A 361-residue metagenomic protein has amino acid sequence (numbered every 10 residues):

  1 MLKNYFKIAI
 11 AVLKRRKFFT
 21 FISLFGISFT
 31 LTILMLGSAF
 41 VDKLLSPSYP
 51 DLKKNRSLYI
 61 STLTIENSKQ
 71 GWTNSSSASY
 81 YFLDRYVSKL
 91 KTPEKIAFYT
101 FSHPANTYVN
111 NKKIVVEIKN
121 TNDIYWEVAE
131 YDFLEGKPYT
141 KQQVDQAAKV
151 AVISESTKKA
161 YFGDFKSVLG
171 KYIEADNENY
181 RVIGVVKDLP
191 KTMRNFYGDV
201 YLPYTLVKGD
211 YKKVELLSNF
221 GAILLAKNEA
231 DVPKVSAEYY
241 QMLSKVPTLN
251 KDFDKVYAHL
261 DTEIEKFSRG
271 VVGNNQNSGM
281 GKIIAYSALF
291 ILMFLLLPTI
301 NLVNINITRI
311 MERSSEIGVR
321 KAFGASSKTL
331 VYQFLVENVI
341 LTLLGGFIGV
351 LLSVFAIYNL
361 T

Functional and structural regions predicted by a protein language model:
N4, A11, R15, K245-F290 (+2 more regions): Membrane-helix entry/capping segments
L13-R16, S23, L44, I60-L63 (+12 more regions): Generic structural signal for small/hydrophobic residues in well-ordered secondary structure, especially within
R15-L44, Q276-S315: Hydrophobic alpha-helical transmembrane segments of multi-pass inner-membrane transport and secretion
F18-T30, I300, S315-T361: Transmembrane alpha-helical interface segments in multi-pass membrane proteins
M35-D42, E155, V354, Y358: Transmembrane alpha-helix boundary and packing residues in multipass membrane permease domains and related
G37-N106, N110, L216-G221: Membrane-proximal extracellular/periplasmic loop immediately following the first transmembrane helix
T62-S76, A97-I124, P138-A151, P190 (+1 more regions): Short acidic/polar micro-motifs at solvent-exposed secondary-structure junctions
I124-P138, K149-Q276: Mid-to-C-terminal secondary-structure elements that act as membrane-proximal/extracytoplasmic interface segments
